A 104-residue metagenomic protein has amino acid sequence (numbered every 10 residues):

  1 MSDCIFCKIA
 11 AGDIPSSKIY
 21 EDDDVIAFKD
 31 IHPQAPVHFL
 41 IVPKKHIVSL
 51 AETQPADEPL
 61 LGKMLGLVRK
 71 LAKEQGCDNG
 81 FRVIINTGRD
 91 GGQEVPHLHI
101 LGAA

Functional and structural regions predicted by a protein language model:
M1-A104: HIT superfamily nucleotide-processing domains
